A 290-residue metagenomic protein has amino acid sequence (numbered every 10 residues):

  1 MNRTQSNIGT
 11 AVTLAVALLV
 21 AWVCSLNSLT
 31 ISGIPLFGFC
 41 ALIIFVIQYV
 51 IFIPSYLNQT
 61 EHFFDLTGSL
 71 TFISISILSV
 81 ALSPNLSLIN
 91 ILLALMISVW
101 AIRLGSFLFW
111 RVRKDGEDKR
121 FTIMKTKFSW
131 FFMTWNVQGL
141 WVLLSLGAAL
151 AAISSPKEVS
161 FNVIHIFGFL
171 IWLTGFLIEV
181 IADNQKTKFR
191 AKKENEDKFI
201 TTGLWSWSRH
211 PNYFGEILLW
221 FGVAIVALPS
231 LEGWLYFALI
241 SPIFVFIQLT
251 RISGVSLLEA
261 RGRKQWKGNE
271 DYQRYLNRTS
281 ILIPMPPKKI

Functional and structural regions predicted by a protein language model:
M1-L14: N-terminal membrane topogenic signal
M1-N2, V23-S32, F52-Q59: Short juxtamembrane and helix-loop transition motifs at transmembrane-helix boundaries in membrane proteins
R3-S6, I34-F39, Y56-F64, S206-P211: Short, amphipathic, aromatic/basic-enriched membrane-interface segments that mark the entry/exit of transmembrane
L14-C24, S28-I31, I44, F72-L104 (+3 more regions): Hydrophobic transmembrane alpha-helices
I31-V46, E61-I73: Loop-to-helix transition at the N-terminal end of transmembrane alpha-helices
Y49-T60, S106-R113: C-terminal ends of transmembrane helices
N58-S74, E117-T134, K198-W205: Juxtamembrane helix-capping/reentrant segments at transmembrane boundaries
F109-R120, Q185, G254-E259: Juxtamembrane/interfacial segments flanking transmembrane helices
